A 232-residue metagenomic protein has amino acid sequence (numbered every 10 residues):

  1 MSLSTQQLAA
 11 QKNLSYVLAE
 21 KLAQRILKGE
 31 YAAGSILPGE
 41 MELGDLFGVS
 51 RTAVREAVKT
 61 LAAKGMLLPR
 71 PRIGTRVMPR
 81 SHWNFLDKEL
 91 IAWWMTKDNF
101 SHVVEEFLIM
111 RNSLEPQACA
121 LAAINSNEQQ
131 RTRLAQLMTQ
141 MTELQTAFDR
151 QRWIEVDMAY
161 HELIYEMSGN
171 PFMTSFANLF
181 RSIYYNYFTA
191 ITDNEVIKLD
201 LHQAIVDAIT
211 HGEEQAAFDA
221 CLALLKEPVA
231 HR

Functional and structural regions predicted by a protein language model:
M1-S113, A120: Short linear motifs at protein or domain termini
A10, L14, E106-M110, Q129 (+3 more regions): A generic short alpha-helical patch detector that favors 3-5-residue windows in or near N-terminal regions
Y31, N112, I124-R131, A147-R150 (+2 more regions): Alpha-helix boundary/capping and short turn/kink residues
P79, E106, R133, F176-L179: Residue-level recognition of specific faces of alpha-helices
F85-I91, M95-S101, Q129, R150-R152 (+3 more regions): Inter-domain helical "communication" segments and dimerization helices that couple sensory or membrane-embedded modules
L86, A92-F100, M110-S126, T139-E143 (+1 more regions): Hydrophobic, amphipathic alpha-helical faces that serve as interaction scaffolds
A135-M138, T142, A147, E155-V156 (+2 more regions): C-terminal all-alpha effector/ligand-binding and dimerization domain of prokaryotic HTH-type transcriptional repressors
